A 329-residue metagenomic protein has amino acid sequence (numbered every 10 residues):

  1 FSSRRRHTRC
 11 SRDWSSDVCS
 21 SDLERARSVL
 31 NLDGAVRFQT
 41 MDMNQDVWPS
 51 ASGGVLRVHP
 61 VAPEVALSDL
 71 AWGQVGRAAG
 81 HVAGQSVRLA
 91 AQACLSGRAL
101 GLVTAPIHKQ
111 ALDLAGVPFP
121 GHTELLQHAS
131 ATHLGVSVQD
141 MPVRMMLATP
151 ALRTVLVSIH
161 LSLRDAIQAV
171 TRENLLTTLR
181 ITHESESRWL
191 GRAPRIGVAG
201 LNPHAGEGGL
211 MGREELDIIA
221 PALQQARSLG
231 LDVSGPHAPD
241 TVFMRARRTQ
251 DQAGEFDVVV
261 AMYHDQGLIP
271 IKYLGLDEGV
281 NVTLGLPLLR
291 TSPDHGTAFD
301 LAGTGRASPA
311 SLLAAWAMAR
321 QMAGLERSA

Functional and structural regions predicted by a protein language model:
F1-W14, V18: Single conserved hydrophobic/aromatic residue that forms the stacking wall/gate of nucleotide- or nucleobase-binding
R12-S16, L114-P150, N281-S292: Short, acidic/small-residue loops that bind anionic groups at enzyme active sites
R27, N31, A222-A329: Glycine-rich phosphate/nucleotide-binding loop
W48-Q139, A261: N-terminal glycine-rich phosphate/adenylate-binding segment common to multiple enzyme folds
S86-A91, L175-S187, A222, L313-M322: Short, well-ordered amphipathic alpha-helical segments that serve as non-catalytic structural scaffolds within diverse
H133-L156, S162-T177, A298-A329: Short, glycine-/small-residue-rich phosphate/pyrophosphate-handling segment
L156-P236: Glycine-rich phosphate/diphosphate-binding loop of Rossmann-like nucleotide-binding domains
